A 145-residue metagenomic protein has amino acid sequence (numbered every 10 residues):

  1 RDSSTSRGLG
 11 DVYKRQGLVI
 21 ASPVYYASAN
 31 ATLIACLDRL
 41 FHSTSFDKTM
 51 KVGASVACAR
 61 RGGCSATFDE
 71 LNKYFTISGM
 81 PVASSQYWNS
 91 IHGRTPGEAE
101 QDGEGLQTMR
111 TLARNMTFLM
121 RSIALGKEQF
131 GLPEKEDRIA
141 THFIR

Functional and structural regions predicted by a protein language model:
D2, Y26, D102: Flexible, glycine- and charge-enriched loops at secondary-structure boundaries
D2-S3, H42-F46, P133: Short, flexible, glycine/charge-rich loop motifs used to bind or transfer phosphoryl groups or to couple energy/partner
D2-Y13: Single conserved hydrophobic/aromatic residue that forms the stacking wall/gate of nucleotide- or nucleobase-binding
S4, A31, A66, E70 (+2 more regions): Generic recognition of short, well-ordered alpha-helical interface segments
R7-L9, I20, H92: Short glycine-rich loop/turn motifs that provide flexible caps or phosphate-binding loops at active sites
L9, C36-D38, S122-G126: Short amphipathic alpha-helical surface micro-motifs
D11-Y87: Helix-loop-strand module that forms the ligand-binding subsite of alpha/beta enzymes
P81-R145: Glycine-rich phosphate/pyrophosphate-binding loop and the adjoining helix
